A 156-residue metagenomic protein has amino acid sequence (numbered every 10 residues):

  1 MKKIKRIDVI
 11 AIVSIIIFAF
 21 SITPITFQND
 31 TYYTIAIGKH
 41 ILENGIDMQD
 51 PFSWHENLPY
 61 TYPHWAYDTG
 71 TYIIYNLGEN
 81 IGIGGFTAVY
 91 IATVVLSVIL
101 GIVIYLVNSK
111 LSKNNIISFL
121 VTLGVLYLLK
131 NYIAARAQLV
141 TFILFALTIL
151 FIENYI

Functional and structural regions predicted by a protein language model:
M1-S21: Start-transfer (signal-anchor) and selected internal transmembrane alpha helices of multi-pass inner/ER membrane
T34, S97-L100, V140-I149: Hydrophobic core segments of transmembrane alpha-helices in multi-pass, intramembrane catalytic enzymes
K39-N57: Extracytosolic helix-loop segments that constitute the early lumenal/periplasmic catalytic or substrate-binding loops
N57-I83: Short hydrophobic/aromatic helix or loop-helix immediately within or flanking a transmembrane segment in polytopic
I91-L111: Transmembrane-helix motifs of polytopic, lipid-linked glycan transferases
I104-Y127: Transmembrane-helix signature of polytopic, membrane-embedded enzymes that assemble or transfer cell-envelope glycans
Y132-V140: Short acidic/glycine- and proline-prone juxtamembrane loop motifs at membrane-interface regions of multi-pass membrane
T148-I156: Membrane-interface transmembrane helices that cradle and orient dolichyl/undecaprenyl
